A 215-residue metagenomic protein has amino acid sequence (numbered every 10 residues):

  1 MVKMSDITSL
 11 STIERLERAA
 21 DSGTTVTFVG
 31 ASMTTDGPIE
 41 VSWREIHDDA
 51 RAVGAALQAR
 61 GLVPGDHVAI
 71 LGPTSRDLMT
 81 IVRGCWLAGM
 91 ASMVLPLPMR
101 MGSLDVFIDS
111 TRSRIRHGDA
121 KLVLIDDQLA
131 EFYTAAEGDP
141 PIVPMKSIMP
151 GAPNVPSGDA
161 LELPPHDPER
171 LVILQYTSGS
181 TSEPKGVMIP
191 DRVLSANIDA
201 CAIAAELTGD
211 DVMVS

Functional and structural regions predicted by a protein language model:
V2-L10, R112, S147-L171, P184: Flexible, low-complexity linker/hinge segments
R15-S42, L171-L174, T181: AMP-dependent adenylate-forming
G23-V26, V155-Y176, S182-E183, V193-N197 (+1 more regions): Conserved pre-ATP/AMP-binding loop-to-beta segment of ANL
T27-I81, R100-D109, V155, P165 (+1 more regions): Conserved AMP-binding/adenylate-forming core of the ANL superfamily
H67-L71, M79, W86, V172 (+1 more regions): Short, well-ordered beta-strand segments
R83-V94, S113, H117: Short hydrophobic alpha-helices that are characteristic scaffold elements of the AMP-binding
A91, P96-M101, M145-G151: Short, acidic/turn-prone active-site loops that include or flank metal/cofactor- and phosphate-binding residues
L97-Y133, P153, N197-V214: Conserved ATP-dependent adenylate/AMP-binding module captured primarily in the ANL superfamily
